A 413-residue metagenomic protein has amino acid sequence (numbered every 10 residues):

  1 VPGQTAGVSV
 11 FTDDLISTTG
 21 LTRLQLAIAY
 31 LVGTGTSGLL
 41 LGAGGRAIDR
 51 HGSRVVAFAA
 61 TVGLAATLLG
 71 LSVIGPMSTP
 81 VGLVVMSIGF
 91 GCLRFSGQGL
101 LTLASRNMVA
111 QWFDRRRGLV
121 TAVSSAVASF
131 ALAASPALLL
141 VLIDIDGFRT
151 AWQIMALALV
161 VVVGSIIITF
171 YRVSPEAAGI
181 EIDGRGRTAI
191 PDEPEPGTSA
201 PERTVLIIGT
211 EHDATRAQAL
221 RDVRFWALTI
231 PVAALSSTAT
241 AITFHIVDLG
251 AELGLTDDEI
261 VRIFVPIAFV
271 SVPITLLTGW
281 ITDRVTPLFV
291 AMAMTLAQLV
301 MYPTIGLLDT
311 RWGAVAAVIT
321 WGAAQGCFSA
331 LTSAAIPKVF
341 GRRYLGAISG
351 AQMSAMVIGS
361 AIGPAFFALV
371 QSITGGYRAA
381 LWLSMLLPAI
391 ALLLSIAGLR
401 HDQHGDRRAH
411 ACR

Functional and structural regions predicted by a protein language model:
Q4, V8-T12, A217-T275: Extracytoplasmic gate region of multi-pass secondary transporters
L15-I16, A47-I48, L138-D146, G250-A251 (+2 more regions): Interfacial helix-cap and linker-helix signal at transmembrane-aqueous boundaries of multi-pass secondary transporters
L40-S53, I274-T286: Helix-to-loop junctions at the C-terminal end of transmembrane segments in multipass secondary transporters
V62-T79, A297-D309: C-terminal ends and interior cores of transmembrane alpha-helices in multi-pass membrane transporters/permeases
V81-L100, A233, G313-C327: Hydrophobic core of transmembrane alpha-helices in multi-pass small-molecule transporters, especially MFS/SLC-type
G97-F113, C327-F340: Intracellular juxtamembrane helix-capping segments at the cytosolic ends of symmetry-related transmembrane helices
W152-T169, A380-A397: Symmetry-related core transmembrane helices of the 12-TM Major Facilitator Superfamily/SLC fold
A239, L255, E259, F264-A335: C-terminal transmembrane helical hairpin of 12-TM major facilitator-type secondary transporters
